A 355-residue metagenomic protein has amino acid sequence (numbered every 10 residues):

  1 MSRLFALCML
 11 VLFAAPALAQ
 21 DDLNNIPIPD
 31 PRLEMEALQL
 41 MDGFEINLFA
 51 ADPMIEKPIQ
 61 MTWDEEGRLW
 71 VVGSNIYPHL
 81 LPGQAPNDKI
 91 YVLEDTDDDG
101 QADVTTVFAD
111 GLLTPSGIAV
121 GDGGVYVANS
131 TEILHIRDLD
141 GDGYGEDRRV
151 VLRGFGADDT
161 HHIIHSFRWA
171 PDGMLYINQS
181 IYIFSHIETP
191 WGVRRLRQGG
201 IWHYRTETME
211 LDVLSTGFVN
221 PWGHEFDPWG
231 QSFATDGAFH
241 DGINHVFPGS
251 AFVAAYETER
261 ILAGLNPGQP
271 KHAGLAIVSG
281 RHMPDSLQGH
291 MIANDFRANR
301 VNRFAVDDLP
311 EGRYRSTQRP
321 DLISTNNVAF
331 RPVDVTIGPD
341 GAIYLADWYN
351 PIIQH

Functional and structural regions predicted by a protein language model:
M1-L10: Sec-dependent signal peptide recognition, specifically the positively charged N-region followed immediately by
A14-P16: N-terminal signal peptide c-region/cleavage motif recognized by signal peptidases
Q20-H355: Beta-propeller blade termini and top-face loops
